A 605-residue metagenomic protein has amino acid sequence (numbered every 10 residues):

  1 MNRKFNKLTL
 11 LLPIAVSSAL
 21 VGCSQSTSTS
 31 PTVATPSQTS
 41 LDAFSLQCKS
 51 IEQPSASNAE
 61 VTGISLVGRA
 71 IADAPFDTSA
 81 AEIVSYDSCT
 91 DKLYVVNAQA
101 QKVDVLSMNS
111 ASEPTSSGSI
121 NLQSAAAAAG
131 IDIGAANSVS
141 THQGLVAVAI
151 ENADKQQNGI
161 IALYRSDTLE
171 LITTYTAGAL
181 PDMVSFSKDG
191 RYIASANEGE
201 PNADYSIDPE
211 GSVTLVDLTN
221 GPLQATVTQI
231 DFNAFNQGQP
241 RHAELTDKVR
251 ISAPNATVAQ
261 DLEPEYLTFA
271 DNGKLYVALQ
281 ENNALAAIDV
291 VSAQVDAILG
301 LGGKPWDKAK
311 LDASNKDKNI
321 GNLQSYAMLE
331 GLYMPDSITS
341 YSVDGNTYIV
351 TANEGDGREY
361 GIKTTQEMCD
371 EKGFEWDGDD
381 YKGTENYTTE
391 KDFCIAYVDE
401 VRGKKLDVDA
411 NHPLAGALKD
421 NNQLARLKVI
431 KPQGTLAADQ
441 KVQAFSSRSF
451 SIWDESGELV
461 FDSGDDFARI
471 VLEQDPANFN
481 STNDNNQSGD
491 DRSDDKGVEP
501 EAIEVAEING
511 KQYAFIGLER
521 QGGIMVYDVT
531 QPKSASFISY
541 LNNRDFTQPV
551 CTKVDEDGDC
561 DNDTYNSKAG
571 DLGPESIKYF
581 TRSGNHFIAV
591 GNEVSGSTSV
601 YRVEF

Functional and structural regions predicted by a protein language model:
N2-L10: Bacterial N-terminal signal peptides that target proteins for export
L10-S17: Hydrophobic helical h-region of N-terminal Sec-dependent signal peptides in bacterial secretory/periplasmic proteins
A19-G22: C-terminal motif of bacterial Sec signal peptides marking the signal peptidase cleavage site
S24-S26: Bacterial signal peptide processing site
P31: Intrinsically disordered, low-complexity polar regions and short flexible loop motifs
T35-F605: Beta-sheet-rich non-transmembrane sensory/scaffold domains
